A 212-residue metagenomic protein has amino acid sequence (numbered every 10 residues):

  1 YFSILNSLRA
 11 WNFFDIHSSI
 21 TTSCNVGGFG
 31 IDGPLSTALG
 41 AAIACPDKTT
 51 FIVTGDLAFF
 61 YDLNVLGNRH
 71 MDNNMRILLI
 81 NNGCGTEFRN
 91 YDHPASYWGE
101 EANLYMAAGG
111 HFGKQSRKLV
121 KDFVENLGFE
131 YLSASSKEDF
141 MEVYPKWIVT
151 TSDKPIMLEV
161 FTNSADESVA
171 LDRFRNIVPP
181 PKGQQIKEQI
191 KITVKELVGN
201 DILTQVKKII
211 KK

Functional and structural regions predicted by a protein language model:
Y1-S7: Active-site pocket-lining segments that scaffold enzyme catalytic pockets across diverse folds
A10-K212: Thiamine diphosphate
